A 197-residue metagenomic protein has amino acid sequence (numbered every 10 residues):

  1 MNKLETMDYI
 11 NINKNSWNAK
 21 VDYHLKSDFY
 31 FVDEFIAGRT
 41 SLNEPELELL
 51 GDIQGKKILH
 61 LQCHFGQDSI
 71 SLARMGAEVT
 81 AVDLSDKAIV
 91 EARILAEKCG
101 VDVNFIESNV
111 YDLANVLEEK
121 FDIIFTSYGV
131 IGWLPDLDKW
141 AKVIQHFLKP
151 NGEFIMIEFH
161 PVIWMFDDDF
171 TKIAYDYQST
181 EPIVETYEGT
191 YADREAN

Functional and structural regions predicted by a protein language model:
M1-Q54, Q67: Conserved class I S-adenosyl-L-methionine
K57-L113: Class I SAM-dependent methyltransferase SAM/SAH-binding core
N115-I124: A short acidic, Gly/Pro-enriched loop at the edge of an enzyme's catalytic core that lines a small-molecule cofactor
T126-Y128, I157: Residues lining the SAM
G132-W133: A short His-aromatic
D138-E153: A short glycine-rich, Lys/Arg-flanked "PGG" loop and its adjoining helix->strand segment in the class I
E153-G189: Conserved class I S-adenosyl-L-methionine
D193-N197: A conserved mid-domain beta-alpha-beta active-site/ligand-binding segment of alpha/beta enzyme cores
